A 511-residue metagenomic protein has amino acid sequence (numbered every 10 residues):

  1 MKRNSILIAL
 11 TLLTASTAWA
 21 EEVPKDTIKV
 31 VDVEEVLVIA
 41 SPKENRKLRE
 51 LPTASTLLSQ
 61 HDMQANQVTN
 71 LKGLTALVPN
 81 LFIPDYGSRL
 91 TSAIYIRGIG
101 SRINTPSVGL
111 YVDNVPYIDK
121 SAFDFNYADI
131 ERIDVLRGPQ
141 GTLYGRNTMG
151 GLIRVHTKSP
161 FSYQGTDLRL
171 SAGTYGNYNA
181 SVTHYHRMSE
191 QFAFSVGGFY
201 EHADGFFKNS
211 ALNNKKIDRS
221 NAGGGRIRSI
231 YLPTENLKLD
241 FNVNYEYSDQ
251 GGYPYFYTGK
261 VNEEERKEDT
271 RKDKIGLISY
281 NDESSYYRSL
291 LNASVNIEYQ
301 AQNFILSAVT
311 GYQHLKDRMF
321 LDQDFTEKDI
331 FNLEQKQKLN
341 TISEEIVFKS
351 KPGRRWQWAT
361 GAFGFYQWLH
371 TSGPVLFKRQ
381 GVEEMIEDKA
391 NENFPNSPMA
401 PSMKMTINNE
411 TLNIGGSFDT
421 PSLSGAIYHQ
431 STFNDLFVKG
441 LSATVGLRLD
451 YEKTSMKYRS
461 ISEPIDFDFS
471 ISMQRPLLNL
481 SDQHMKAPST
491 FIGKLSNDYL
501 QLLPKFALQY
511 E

Functional and structural regions predicted by a protein language model:
D32-Q64, S92-A93, V108: N-terminal periplasmic "start-of-domain" segments of outer-membrane beta-barrel proteins
K72-V115: Extracytoplasmic beta-strand/coil segments of soluble accessory domains associated with Gram-negative outer-membrane
S92, P106, D119, A128-E131 (+6 more regions): Outer-membrane beta-barrel translocator/receptor signature
D113-P139: Short acidic/polar hinge/loop motifs at secondary-structure boundaries that mediate gating or recognition
S162-Y163, S171, R187-Y280, L315-I330 (+1 more regions): Periplasmic-side early beta-strands and strand-to-turn transitions of outer-membrane beta-barrels
L170-T174, Y200-D204, Y245-D249, A301 (+3 more regions): Transmembrane beta-strands of outer-membrane beta-barrel pores
K208-K216, Y253-I278, D324-F331, P374-G415 (+1 more regions): Solvent-exposed loop segments that connect transmembrane elements
I230-T234, F348-K351, F363-F365, F418-E511: Structural signature of Gram-negative outer-membrane beta-barrels, strongest in the C-terminal barrel of TonB-dependent
